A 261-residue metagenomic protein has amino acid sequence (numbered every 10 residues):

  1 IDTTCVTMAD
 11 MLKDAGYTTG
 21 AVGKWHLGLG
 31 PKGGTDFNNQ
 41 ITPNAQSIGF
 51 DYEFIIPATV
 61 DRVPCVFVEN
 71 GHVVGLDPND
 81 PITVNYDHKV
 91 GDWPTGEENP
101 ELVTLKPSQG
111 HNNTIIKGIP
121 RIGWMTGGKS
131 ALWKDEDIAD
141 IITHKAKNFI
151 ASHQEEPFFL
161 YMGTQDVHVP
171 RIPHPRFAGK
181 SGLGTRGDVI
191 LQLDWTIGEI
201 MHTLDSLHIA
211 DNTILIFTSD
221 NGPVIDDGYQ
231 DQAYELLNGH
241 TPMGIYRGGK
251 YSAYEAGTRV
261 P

Functional and structural regions predicted by a protein language model:
I1-P261: Formylglycine-dependent sulfatase
